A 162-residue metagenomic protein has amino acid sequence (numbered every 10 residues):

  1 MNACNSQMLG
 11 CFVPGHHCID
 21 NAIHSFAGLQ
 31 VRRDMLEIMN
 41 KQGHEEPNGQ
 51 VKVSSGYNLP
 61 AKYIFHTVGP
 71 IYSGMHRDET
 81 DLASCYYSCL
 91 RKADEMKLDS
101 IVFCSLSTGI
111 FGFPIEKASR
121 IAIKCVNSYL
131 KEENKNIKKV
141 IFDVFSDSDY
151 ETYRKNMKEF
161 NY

Functional and structural regions predicted by a protein language model:
N2-Y162: Macrodomain-like recognition of ADP-ribose-binding/processing modules
